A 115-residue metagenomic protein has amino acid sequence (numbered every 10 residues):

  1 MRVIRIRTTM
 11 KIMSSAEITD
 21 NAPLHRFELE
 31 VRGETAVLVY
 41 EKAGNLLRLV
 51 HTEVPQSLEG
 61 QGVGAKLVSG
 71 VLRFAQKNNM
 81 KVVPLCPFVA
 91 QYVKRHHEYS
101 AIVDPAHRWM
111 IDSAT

Functional and structural regions predicted by a protein language model:
R2, G33, L67, A101-I102 (+1 more regions): Detector for intrinsically disordered, low-structure N-terminal pre-sequences
R2-I12: Short, Lys/Arg-enriched N-terminal segments with co-localized hydrophobic residues within the first ~10-30 amino acids
I12-T52: N-terminal first-folded block
E53-E59: A short, internal acetyl-CoA/4′-phosphopantetheine-binding micro-motif in the GNAT/acyltransferase core
G60-V71: Conserved acetyl-CoA-binding loop-helix of GNAT-fold acetyltransferases
A75: Hydrophobic pocket-lining residues that define ligand/cofactor binding sites across diverse proteins
N78-I111: C-terminal structural segments of small proteins and small subunits
S113-T115: A charged, well-structured terminal subsegment
